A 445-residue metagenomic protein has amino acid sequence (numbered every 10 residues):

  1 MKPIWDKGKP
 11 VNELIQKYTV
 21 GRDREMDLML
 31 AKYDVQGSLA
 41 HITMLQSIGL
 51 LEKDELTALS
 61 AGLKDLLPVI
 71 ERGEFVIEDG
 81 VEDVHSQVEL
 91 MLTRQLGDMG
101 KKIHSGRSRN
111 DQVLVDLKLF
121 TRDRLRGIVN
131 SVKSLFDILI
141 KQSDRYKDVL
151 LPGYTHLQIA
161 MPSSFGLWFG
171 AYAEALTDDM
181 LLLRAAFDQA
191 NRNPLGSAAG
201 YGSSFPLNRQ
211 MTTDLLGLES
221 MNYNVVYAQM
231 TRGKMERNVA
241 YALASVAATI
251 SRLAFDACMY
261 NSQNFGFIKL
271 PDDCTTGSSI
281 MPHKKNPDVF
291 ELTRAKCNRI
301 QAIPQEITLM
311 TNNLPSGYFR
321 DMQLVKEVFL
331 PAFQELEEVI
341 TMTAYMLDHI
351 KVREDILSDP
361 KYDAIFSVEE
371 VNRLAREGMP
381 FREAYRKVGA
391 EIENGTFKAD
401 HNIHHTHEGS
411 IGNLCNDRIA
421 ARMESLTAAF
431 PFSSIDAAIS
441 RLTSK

Functional and structural regions predicted by a protein language model:
M1-G202, L207-T213, S220, T276-G277 (+4 more regions): A helix-coil-helix interface module used to build multimeric assemblies and to scaffold catalytic/cofactor sites
M1-G37, D98-M99, G266, M281-K445: Glycine-rich cofactor/substrate-binding loops
T43, S47, P68-F75, T93 (+16 more regions): Charged/polar positions within long, soluble alpha-helices
A61-V69, M230-G233, A390-G395: A short structural micro-motif
H104, R109-Q112, H156-S163, L167 (+8 more regions): Alpha-helix capping and helix-loop boundary segments enriched in small/acidic/polar residues
K118, R122-V129, K133, I140 (+10 more regions): Short amphipathic alpha-helical segments with heptad-repeat character
L216-P304: Acidic, glycine-rich loop-and-beta core segments that form the ion-binding/anion-interacting portion of active sites
